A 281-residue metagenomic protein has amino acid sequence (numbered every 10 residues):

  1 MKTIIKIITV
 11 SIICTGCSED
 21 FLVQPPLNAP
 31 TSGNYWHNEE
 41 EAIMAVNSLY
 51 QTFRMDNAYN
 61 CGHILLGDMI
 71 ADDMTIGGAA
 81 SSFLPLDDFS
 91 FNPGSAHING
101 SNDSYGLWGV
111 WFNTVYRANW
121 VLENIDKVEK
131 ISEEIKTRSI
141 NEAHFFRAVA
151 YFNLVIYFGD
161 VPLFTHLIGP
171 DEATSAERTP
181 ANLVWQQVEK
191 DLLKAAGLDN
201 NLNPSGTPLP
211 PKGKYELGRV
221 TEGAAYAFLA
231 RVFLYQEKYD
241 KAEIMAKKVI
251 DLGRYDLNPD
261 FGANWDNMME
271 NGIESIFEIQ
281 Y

Functional and structural regions predicted by a protein language model:
K2-V10: Sec-dependent signal peptide recognition, specifically the positively charged N-region followed immediately by
V10-G16: Hydrophobic h-region of N-terminal signal peptides that target proteins for export in Gram-negative bacteria
C17-I70, N264-W265: Membrane-proximal, proline-rich intrinsically disordered regions
L27-T31, A96, T165-E172, P208-K214: Short linear capping/connector segments at secondary-structure termini
G33, N60-A80, F164, N201-F228 (+1 more regions): Short, surface-exposed recognition loops and adjoining beta-strand edges that mediate ligand/DNA contacts, enriched
N38-I43, N47, Q51-A58, A80-F158 (+3 more regions): Conserved, well-structured interaction surfaces
A150-D160, L229-K238: Extended, well-ordered alpha-helical segments in internal regulatory regions
